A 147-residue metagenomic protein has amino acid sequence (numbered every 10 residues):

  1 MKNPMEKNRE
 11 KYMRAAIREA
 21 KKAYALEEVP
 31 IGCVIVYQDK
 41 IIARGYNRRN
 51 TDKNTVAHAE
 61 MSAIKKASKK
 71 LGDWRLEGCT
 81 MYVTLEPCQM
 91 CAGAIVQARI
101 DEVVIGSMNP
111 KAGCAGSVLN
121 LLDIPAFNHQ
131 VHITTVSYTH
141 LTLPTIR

Functional and structural regions predicted by a protein language model:
E6, E10, R14, Y37 (+1 more regions): Zn2+-dependent cytidine deaminase-like catalytic core
R9-A25: Short, basic/aromatic recognition patches
E19-A23, R48, K70, I146: Alpha-helix C-capping/helix-to-loop hinge sites
L26-P30: Short, flexible loop/turn motifs enriched in small residues
I31-V36: Short beta-strand scaffold segments in enzyme catalytic cores
T139-T145: Conserved small/polar residues in nucleotide/adenosyl-binding loops
